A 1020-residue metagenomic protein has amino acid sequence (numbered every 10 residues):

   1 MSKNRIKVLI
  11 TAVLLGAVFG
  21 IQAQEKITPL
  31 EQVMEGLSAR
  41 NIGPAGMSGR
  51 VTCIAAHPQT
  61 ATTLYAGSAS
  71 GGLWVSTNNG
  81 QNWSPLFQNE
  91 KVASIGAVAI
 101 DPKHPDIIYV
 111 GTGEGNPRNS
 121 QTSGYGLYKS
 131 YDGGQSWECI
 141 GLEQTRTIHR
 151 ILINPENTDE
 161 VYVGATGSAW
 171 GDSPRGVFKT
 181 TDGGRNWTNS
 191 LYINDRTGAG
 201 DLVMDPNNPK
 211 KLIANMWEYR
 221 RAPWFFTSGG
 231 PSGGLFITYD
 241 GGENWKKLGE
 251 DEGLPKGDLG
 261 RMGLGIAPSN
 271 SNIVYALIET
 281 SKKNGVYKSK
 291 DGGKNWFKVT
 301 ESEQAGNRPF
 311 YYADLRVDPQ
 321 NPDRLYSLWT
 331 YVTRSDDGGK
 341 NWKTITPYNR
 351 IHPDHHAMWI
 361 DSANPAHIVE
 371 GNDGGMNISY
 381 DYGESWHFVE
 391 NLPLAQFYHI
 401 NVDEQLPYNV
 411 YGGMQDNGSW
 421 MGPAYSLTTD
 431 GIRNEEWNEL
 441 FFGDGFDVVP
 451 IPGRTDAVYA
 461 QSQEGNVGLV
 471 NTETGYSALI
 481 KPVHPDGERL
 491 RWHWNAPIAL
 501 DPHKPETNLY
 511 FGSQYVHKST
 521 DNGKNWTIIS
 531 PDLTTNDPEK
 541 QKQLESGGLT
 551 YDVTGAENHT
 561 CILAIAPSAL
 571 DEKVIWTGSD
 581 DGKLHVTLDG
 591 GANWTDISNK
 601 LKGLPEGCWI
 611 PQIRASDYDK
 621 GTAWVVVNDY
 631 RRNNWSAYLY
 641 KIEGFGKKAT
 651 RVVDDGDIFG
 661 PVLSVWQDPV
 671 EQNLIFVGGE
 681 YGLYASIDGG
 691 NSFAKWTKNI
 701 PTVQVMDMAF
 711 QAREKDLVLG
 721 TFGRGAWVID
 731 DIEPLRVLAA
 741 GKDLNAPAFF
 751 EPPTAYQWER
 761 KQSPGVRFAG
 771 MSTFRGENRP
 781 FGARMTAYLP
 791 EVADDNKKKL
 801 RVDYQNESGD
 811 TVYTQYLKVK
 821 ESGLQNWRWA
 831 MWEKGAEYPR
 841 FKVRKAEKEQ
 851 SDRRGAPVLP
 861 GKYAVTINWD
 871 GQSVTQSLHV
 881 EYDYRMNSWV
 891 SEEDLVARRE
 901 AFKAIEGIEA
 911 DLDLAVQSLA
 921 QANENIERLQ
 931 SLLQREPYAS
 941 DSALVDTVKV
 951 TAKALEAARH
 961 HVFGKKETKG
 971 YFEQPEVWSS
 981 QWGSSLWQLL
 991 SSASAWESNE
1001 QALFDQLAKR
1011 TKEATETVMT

Functional and structural regions predicted by a protein language model:
M1-E25: Bacterial Sec-dependent N-terminal signal peptides
Q24-F774, P780-A783: Beta-propeller blade termini and top-face loops
V467-V470, A783-G809, Y813-T814, K862: Beta-strand-rich binding/interaction modules
E606, I658, V812-R854: Glycine-centered tight-turn motifs at strand-turn-strand junctions
P734-K761, T875-D913: Low-complexity, Pro/Ser/Thr- and charge-rich linker/hinge segments at domain boundaries
Q762-K799, N826, F902-E909: Contiguous beta-strand segments within globular domains
K862, W869, L878, D911-T1020: Mature extracytoplasmic or organellar-lumen-exposed domains after removal of signal/transit peptides
